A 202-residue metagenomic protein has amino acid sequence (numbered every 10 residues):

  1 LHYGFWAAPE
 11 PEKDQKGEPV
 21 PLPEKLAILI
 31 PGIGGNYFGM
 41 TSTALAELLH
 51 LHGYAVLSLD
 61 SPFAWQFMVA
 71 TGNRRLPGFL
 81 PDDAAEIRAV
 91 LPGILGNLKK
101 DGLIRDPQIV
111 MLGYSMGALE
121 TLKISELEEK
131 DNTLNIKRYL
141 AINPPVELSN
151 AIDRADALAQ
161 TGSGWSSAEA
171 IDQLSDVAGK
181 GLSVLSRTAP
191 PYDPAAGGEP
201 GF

Functional and structural regions predicted by a protein language model:
L1-L26, L158, D193-F202: Flexible, membrane-associating and regulatory peripheral segments of lipid-active enzymes
A8-A64: Short, surface-exposed "cap/lid" segments of acyl-processing enzymes
P31, G113-A118: Conserved alpha/beta-hydrolase "nucleophile elbow" surrounding the catalytic nucleophile
F63-R75: Glycine-rich "HGGG/HGxG" loop immediately N-terminal to the catalytic nucleophile of the alpha/beta-hydrolase
L76-D101: Alpha/beta-hydrolase active-site loop
G102-S115: Alpha/beta-hydrolase fold nucleophile elbow
E120-I124: Hydrolases whose catalytic domains are alpha/beta-hydrolase-1, hotdog thioesterase, or metallo-beta-lactamase-like
E126-F202: Alpha/beta-hydrolase-fold enzymes
